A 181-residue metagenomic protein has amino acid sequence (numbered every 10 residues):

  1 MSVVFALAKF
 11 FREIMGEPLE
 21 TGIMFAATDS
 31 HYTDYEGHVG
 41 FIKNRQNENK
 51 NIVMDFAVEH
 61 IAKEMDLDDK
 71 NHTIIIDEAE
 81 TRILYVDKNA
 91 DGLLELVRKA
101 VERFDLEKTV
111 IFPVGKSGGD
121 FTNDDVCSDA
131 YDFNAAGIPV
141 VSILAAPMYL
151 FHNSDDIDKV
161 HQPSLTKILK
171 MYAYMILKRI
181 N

Functional and structural regions predicted by a protein language model:
M1-G92: Acidic/histidine-rich catalytic neighborhood of metal-dependent amide-processing enzymes
I61-N181: Active-site-adjacent substrate-binding region of metalloamidase/peptidase-like peptide-processing proteins
